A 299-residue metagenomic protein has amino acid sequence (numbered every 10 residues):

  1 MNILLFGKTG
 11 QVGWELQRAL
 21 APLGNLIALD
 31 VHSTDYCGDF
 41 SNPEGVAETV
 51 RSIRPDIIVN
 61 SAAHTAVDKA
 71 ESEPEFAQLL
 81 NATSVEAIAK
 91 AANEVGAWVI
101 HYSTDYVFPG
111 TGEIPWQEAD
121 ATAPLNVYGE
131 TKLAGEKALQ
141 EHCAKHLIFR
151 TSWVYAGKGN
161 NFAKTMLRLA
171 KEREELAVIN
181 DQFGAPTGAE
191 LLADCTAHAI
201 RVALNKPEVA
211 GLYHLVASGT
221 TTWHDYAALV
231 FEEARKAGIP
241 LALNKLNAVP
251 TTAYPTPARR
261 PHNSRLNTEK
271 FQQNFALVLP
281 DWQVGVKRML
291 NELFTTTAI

Functional and structural regions predicted by a protein language model:
M1-P22: N-terminal Rossmann NAD(P)H-binding glycine-rich loop of SDR-like oxidoreductase domains
D30-E44: Rossmann-fold cofactor-recognition segment
F40-L80: NAD(P)H-binding glycine-rich loop region in Rossmannoid oxidoreductase-like domains and their noncatalytic homologs
I58, S72-I100: NAD(P)-cofactor binding segment of oxidoreductase domains
L79, S84-A87, V107-F149, W153-V154: Catalytic helix-loop patch of NAD(P)-dependent Rossmann-fold dehydrogenases
A138-H198: NAD(P)-dependent short-chain dehydrogenase/reductase
C195-T196, V202-P255: Mid/C-terminal beta-alpha module of Rossmann-like enzyme folds, strongest in SDR-family dehydrogenases/epimerases
W282-I299: Amphipathic terminal alpha-helices
